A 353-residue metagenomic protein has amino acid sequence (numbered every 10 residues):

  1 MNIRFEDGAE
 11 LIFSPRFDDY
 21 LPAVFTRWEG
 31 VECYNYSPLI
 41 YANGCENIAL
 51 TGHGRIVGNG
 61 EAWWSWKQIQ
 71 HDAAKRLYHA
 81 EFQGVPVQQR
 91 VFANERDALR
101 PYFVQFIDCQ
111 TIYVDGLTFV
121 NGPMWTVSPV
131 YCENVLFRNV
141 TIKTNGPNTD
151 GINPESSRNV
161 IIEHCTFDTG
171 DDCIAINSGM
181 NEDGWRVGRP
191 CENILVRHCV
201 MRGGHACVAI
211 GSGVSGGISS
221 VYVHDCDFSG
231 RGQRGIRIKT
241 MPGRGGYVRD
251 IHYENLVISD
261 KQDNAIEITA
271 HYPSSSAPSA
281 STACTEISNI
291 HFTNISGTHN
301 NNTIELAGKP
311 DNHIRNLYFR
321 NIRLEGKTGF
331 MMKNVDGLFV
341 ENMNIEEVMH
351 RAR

Functional and structural regions predicted by a protein language model:
M1-R353: Extracellular/periplasmic carbohydrate-active domains that bind, remodel, or depolymerize complex polysaccharides
